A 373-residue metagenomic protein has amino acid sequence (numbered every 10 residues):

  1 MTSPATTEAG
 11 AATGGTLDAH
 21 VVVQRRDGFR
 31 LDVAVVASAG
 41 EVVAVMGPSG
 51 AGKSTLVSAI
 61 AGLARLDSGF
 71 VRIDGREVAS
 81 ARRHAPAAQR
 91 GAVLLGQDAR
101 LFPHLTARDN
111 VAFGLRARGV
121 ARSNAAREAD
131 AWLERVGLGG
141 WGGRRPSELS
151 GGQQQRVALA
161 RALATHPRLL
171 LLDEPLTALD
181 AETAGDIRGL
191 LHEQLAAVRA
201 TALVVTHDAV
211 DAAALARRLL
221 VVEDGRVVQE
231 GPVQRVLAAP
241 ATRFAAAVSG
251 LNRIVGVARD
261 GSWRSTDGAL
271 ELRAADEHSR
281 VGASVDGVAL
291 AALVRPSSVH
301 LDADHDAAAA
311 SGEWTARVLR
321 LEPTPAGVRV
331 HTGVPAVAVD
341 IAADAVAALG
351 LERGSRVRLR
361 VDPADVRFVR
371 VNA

Functional and structural regions predicted by a protein language model:
A12-A34, A39, A81-A85: A short, flexible loop at the N-terminus of ABC-type nucleotide-binding domains that lies
A44, H84-P86, R90-R100, L203: ABC nucleotide-binding domain signature
M46-P48: The feature captures the beta-strand-to-loop junction immediately N-terminal to the Walker
S54-V57, V157: ABC ATPase nucleotide-binding domain helices that frame the ATP-binding cleft
A61: Helix-to-loop junction immediately C-terminal to a conserved catalytic motif
F70-R90, A121: ABC ATPase NBD Q-loop/coupling interface
G91, H104-A241: ABC ATPase nucleotide-binding domains
T266-E322, D344-A373: Glycine/charge-rich catalytic "coupling/switch" loops of P-loop NTPases
